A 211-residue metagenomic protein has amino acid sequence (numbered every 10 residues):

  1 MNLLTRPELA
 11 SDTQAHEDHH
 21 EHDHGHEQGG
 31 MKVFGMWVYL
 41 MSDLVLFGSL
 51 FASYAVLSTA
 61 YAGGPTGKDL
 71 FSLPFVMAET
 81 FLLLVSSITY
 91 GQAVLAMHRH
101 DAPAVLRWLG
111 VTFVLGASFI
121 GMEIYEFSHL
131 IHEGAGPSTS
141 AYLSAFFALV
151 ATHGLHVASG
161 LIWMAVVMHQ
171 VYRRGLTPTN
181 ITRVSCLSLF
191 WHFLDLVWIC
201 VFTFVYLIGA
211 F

Functional and structural regions predicted by a protein language model:
M1-F211: ...captures the hydrophobic TM-helix bundle architecture rather than a specific catalytic motif, and can also fire on
